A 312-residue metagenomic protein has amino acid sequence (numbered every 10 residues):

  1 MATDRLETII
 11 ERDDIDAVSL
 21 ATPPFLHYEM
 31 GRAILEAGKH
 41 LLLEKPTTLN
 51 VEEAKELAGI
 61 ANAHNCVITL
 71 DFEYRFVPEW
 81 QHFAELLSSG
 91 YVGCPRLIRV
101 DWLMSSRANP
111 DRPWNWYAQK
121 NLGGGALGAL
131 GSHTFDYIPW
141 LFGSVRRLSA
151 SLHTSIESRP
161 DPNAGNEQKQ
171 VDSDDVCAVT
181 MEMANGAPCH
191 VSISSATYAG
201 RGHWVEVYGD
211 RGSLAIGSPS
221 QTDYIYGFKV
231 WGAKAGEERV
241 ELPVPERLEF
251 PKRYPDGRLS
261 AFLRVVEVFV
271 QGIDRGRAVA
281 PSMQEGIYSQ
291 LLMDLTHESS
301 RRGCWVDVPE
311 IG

Functional and structural regions predicted by a protein language model:
M1-E11: Short acidic low-complexity segments
D16-A17, L97: Short, Asp-centered acidic motifs that coordinate Mg2+ and/or phosphate in catalytic or ligand-binding sites
A17-L20, K55, G232, V268-G312: C-terminal helix-rich "cap/oligomerization" subdomain common to oxidoreductases
A17-R75, G90: Beta-strand-loop-alpha-helix segment that lines the small-molecule cofactor/substrate pocket of alpha/beta enzymes
A21-T22, M183, A187, S192 (+1 more regions): Short, well-ordered coil/turn residues at beta-beta hairpins and beta-strand->alpha-helix junctions within
Y74-Q170, G303: Predominantly a Rossmann-like dinucleotide-binding segment in NAD(P)-dependent oxidoreductases
S132, S192-R201, G257: Glycine-rich phosphate/pyrophosphate-binding beta-alpha loops
R147, E157, D161-Q170, A178 (+4 more regions): C-terminal glycine/acidic-rich active-site capping loop/insertion
